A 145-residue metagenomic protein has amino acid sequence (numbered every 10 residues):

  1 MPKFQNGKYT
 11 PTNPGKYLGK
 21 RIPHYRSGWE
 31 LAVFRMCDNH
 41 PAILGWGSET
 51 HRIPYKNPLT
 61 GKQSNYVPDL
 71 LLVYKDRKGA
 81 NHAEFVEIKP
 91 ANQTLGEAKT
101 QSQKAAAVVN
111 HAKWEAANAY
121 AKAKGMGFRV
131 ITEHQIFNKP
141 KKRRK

Functional and structural regions predicted by a protein language model:
M1-K145: Electrostatic, structured charged patches in enzyme active sites and in nucleic-acid/phosphate-binding
